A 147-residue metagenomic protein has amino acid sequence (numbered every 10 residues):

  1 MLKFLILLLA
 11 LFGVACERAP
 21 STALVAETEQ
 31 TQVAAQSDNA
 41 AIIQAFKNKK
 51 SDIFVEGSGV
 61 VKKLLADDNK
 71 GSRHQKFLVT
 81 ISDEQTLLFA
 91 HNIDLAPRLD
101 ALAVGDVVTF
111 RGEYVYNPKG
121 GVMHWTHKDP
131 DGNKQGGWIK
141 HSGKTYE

Functional and structural regions predicted by a protein language model:
M1-A19: Sec-dependent N-terminal signal peptides
C16-E147: OB-fold and OB-like single-stranded nucleic-acid-recognition modules and their adjacent interaction interfaces
